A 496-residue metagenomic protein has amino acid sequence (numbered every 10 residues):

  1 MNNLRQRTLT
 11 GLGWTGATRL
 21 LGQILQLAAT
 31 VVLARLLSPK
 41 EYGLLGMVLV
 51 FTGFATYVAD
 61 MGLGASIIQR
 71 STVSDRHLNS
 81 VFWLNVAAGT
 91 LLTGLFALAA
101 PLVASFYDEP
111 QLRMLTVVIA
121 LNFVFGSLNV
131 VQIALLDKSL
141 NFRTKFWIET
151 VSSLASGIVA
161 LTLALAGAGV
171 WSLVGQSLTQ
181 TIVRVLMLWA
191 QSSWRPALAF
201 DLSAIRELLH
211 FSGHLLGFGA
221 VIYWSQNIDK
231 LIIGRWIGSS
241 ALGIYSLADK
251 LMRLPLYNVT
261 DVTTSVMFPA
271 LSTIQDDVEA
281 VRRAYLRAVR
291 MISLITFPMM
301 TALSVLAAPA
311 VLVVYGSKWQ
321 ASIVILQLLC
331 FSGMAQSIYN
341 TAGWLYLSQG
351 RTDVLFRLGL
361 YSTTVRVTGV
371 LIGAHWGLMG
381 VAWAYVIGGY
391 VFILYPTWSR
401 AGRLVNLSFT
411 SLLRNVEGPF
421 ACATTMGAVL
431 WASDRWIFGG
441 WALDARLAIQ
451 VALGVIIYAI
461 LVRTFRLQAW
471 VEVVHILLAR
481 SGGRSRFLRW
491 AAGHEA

Functional and structural regions predicted by a protein language model:
M1-L27, A65-I68, T72-W83, L112 (+4 more regions): N-terminal membrane topogenesis motif
M1-L4, T8, R143, L186-N227 (+5 more regions): Interhelical loop/hinge segments that connect adjacent transmembrane helices in multipass membrane
L4-L63, A87-L102, V117-N122, S152-L161 (+2 more regions): Signature of the first transmembrane helix
R5, S66-D75, V124-I148, A166 (+6 more regions): Membrane-interface junctions at transmembrane-helix termini in multi-pass inner-membrane proteins
G11-G22, Q26, L173-Q176, Q180 (+10 more regions): Transmembrane helical elements of multi-pass membrane transporters/channels
Q26, V58-D75, N79, A134-K138 (+4 more regions): Helix-loop junctions and terminal segments of transmembrane helices in multi-pass membrane transport/translocation
R113-A120, I148-S193, E207-G213, F218 (+5 more regions): Hydrophobic alpha-helical transmembrane segments
G402-L412, W431-A496: Membrane-proximal transmembrane or re-entrant/amphipathic helices at the cytosolic face
